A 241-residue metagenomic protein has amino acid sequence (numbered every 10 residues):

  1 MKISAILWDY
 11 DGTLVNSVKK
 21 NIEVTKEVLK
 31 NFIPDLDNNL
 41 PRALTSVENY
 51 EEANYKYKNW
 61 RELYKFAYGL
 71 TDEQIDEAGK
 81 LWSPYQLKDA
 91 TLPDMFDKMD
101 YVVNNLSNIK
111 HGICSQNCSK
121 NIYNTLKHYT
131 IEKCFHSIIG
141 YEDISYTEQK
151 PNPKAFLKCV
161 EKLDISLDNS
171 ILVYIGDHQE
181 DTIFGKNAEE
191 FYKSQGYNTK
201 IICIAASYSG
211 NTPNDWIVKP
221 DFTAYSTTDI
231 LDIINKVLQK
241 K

Functional and structural regions predicted by a protein language model:
I3-D97, Y101: N-terminal helical cap/lid subdomain that shapes the substrate entry/recognition surface in HAD-like hydrolases
T13, K20, S119, E180 (+1 more regions): Conserved Rossmann-like nucleotide-cofactor binding loop
K20, D94-K98, N117, P151 (+2 more regions): Short beta->alpha linker loops
V24, K98, N121-N124, F184 (+1 more regions): Phosphate- and divalent-cation-binding pockets in alpha/beta enzyme and binding domains that engage nucleotide-derived
T25, V102-K127, Y141: Substrate-recognition element of Asp-dependent hydrolases with the DxDx(T/V) motif
L92, C118-V173, Q179-K193, Y197: Substrate-recognition "cap/lid" segment bordering the active-site pocket of phosphatases
I131-E142, P213-N235: Structural recognition of alpha->loop->beta junctions
Y174-Y225: Acidic, Mg2+-coordinating phosphoryl-transfer loop and its flanking beta/alpha structural elements, shared across
